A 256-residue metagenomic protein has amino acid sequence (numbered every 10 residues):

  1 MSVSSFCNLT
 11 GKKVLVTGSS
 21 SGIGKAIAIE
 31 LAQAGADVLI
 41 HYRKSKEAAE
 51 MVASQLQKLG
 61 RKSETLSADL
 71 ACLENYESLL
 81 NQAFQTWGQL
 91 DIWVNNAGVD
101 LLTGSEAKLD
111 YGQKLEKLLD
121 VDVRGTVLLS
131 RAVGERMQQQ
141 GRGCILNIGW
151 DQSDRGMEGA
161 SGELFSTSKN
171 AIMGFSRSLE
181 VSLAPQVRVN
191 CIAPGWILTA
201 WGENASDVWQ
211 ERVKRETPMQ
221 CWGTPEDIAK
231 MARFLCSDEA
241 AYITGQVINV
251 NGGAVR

Functional and structural regions predicted by a protein language model:
S2-N8, D100, G104, E211 (+2 more regions): Short C-terminal tail/terminal secondary-structure segment of NAD(P)H-dependent dehydrogenase/reductase domains
S20-S21: Conserved glycine-rich cofactor-binding loop
K46, S67-L79, G112, E226: The beta1-alpha1 cofactor-binding region of Rossmann-like NAD(H)/NADP(H)-dependent oxidoreductases
E77, D100-E116, E158-L164, E203-D207: Conserved mid-core segment of classical short-chain dehydrogenase/reductases
D91, L109-L128, R142, L146 (+4 more regions): Catalytic Tyr-X3-Lys loop
V99-D100, L146-A171, S176-A184, W196-I197: Catalytic loop of short-chain dehydrogenase/reductase
V121-Q139, S153, E180-P185, S237: Amphipathic alpha-helical dimer-interface segment in Rossmann-like NAD(P)H-dependent oxidoreductases
A184-R188, I243-G245: Short, small/polar-rich loop/turn modules that mediate ligand/substrate recognition or access, typified
